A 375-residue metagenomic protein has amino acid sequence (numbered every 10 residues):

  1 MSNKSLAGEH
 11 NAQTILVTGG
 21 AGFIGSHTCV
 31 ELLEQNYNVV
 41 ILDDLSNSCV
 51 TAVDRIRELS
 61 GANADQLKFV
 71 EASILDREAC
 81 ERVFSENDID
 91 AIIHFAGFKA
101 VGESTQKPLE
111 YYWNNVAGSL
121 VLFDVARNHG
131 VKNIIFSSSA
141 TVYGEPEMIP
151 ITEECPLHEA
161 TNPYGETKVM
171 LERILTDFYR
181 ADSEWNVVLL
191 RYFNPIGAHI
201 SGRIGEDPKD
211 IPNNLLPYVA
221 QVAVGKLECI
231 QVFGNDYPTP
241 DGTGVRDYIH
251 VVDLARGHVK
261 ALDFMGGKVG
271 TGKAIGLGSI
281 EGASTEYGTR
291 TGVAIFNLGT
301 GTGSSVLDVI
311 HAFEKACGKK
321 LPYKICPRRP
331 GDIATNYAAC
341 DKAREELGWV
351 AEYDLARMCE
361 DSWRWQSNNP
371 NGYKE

Functional and structural regions predicted by a protein language model:
M1-A198: N-terminal Rossmann-like NAD(P)+-binding domain of SDR-like oxidoreductases, especially those catalyzing
V50, D54, F193-N214, G225-R246: Short, flexible, glycine-rich and Lys/Arg-enriched loop motifs at helix boundaries that contact anionic partners
R55, D76, G144-E145, E153 (+9 more regions): Generic structural "secondary-structure junction" signal
A72, F84, Y111, E159 (+6 more regions): Pocket-edge positions in alpha/beta enzyme catalytic cores
Q106, E147-M148, P156, V169 (+5 more regions): Short capping/connector residues at structural and topological boundaries
Y112, T161-V169, G205-N213, P217 (+1 more regions): Short-chain dehydrogenase/reductase
L215-E375: C-terminal substrate-binding subdomain of Rossmann-fold SDR/epimerase-dehydratase oxidoreductases
